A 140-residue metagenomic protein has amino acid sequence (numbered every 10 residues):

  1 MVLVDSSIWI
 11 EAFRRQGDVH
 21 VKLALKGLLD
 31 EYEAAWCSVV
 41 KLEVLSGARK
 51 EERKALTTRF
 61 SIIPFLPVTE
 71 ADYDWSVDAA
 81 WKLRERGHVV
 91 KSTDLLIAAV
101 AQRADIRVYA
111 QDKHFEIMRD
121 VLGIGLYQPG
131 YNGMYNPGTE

Functional and structural regions predicted by a protein language model:
M1, A98, Q102-E140: Acidic, PIN/NYN-like endoribonuclease modules and their adjacent C-terminal/linker elements
M1-W36, L45-T58, M134-T139: Short, well-structured N-terminal submotif of metal-dependent ribonuclease cores
D5-S6, V40, Q111: A secondary-structure boundary/capping signal
D5-S6, V44, S76, A101: Generic structural signal for small/hydrophobic residues in well-ordered secondary structure, especially within
E31-Y32, I62-I63, R86, A104 (+1 more regions): Structured helix-beta-strand junction loops
A35, L66, Y127: General small-molecule cofactor/ligand-binding pocket signal
F65-Y109: Active-site neighborhoods of divalent-metal-dependent phosphate/nucleic-acid chemistry enzymes
